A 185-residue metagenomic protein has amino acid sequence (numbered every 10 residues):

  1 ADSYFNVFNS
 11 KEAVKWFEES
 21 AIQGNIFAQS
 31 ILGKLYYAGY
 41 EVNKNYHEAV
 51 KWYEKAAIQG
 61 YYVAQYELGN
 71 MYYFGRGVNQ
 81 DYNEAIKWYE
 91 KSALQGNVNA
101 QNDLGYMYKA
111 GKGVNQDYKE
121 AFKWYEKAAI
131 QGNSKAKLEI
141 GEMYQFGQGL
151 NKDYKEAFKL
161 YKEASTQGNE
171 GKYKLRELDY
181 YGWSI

Functional and structural regions predicted by a protein language model:
A1-L32: N-terminal segments that cap or nucleate solenoid repeat domains
A1-N6, I31-A38, E67-F74, D103-A110 (+2 more regions): Hydrophobic face of amphipathic alpha-helices that form TPR/SEL1-like repeat modules and related alpha-solenoid
F5-N9, I22, Y40-K44, I58 (+9 more regions): Short coil/turn and helix-start
Y89, Y125, D153-N169, R176 (+1 more regions): TPR/TPR-like (Sel1-like) alpha-helical repeat modules
